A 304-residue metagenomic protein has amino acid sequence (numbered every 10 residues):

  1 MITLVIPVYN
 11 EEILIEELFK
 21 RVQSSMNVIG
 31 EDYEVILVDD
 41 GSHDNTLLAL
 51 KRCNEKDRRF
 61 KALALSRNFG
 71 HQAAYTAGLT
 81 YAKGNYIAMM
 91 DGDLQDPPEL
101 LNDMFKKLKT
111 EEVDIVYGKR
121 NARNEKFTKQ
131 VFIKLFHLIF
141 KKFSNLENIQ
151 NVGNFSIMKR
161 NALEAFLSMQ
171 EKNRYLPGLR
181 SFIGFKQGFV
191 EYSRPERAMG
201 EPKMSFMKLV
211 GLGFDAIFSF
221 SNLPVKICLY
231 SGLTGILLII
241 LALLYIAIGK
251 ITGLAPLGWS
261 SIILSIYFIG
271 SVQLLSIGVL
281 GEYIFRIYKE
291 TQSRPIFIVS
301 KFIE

Functional and structural regions predicted by a protein language model:
M1-T3, E34: Cell-envelope/extracellular polymer assembly enzymes that use nucleotide-activated donors
E11-L14, S42, P97: Donor nucleotide-sugar binding loop of glycosyltransferases
E11-M26: Short, well-formed alpha-helical segments that are part of the catalytic scaffolds of diverse glycosyltransferases
F19, G30-G41, L63-A64: Short beta-strand/loop segment that forms part of the nucleotide-sugar
D39-L48, L94-Q95: A conserved acidic beta->alpha catalytic loop
R59, L63-R67, H71-Y81, Y86 (+2 more regions): Acceptor/aglycone-binding surface of glycosyltransferases and processive sugar-polymer synthases
P177-E304: Hydrophobic helical membrane-anchoring modules
